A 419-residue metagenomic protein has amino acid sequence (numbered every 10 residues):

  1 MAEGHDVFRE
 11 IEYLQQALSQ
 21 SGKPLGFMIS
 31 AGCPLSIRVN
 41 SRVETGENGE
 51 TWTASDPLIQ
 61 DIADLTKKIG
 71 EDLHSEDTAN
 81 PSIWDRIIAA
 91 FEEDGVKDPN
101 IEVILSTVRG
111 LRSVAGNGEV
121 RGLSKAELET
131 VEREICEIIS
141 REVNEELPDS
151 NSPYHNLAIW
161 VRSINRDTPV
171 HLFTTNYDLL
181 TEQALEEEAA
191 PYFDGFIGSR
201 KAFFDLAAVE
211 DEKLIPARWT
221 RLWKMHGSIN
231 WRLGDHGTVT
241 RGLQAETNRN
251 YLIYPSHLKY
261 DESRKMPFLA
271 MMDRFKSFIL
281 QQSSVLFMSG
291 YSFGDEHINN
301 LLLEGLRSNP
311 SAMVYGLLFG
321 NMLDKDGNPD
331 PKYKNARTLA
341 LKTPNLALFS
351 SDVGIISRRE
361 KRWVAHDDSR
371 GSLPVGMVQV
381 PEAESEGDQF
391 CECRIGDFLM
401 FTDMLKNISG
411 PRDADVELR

Functional and structural regions predicted by a protein language model:
M1-I29, C33-I37, D211-I215, R274-R419: SIR2/sirtuin-family catalytic core signature
M1-Q183: Gly/serine-rich nucleotide phosphate-binding loop at the start of the catalytic core of nucleotide/ADP-ribose-handling
G26-S30, H171-N176, F193-F196, L222-H226 (+2 more regions): A structural signal for short, well-ordered beta-strand segments and their strand-loop junctions that often border
S36-R38, T181-A184, W231-D235, E296-H297 (+1 more regions): Short helix/loop capping segments that flank catalytic or ligand/cofactor-binding pockets
N40-I62, E186-Y192, T240, L302-E304 (+1 more regions): Short secondary-structure boundary/capping segments
Q60-E76, F193-R218, V314-Y315, G320-N328: Charge-dense polyanion-binding interfaces
G122-N151, Q183, E188-S277: Active-site gating loop/helix substructures
L179, I229-W231, D261, S292-D295 (+1 more regions): Short, catalytically relevant binding-site loops at active-site mouths
